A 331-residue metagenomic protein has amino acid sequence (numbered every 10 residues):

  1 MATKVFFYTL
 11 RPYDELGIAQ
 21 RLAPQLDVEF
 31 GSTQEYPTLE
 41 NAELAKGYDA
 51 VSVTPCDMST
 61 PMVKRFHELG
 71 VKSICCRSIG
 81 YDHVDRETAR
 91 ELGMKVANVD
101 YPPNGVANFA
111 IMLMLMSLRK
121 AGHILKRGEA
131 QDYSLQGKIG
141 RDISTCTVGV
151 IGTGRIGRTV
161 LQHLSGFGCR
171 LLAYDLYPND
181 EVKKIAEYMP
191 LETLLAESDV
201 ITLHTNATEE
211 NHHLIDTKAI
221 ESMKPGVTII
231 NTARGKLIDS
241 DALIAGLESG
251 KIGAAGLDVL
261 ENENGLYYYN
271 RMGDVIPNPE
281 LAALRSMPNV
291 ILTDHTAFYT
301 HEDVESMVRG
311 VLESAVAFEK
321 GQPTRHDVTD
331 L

Functional and structural regions predicted by a protein language model:
M1-Y48: N-terminal glycine-/charge-rich "phosphate-binding" loop or analogous flexible N-terminal tail
E43-L44, T193-L194, A219, A283-L284: Structural alpha-helical scaffold elements that stabilize or flank donor/cofactor-binding regions in carbohydrate
Y48-L125, G137-G140: Phosphate/diphosphate ligand-binding glycine-rich loop within oxidoreductases
P55-C56, D199, T205-A207, A233-R234 (+1 more regions): Short glycine-/small-residue-rich Rossmann-like dinucleotide-binding loops
M58-V71, E210-I229: Rossmann-fold NAD(P) dinucleotide-binding segment
A107-K126, Q162-C169, R309-A317, G321-Q322: Oxidoreductase and adenylate-handling cofactor-binding alpha/beta cores
G137-P225: Rossmann-like dinucleotide/phosphate-binding beta-alpha-beta segment
G226, G235-L331: Rossmann-like dinucleotide-binding domain for NAD(H)/NADP(H)
